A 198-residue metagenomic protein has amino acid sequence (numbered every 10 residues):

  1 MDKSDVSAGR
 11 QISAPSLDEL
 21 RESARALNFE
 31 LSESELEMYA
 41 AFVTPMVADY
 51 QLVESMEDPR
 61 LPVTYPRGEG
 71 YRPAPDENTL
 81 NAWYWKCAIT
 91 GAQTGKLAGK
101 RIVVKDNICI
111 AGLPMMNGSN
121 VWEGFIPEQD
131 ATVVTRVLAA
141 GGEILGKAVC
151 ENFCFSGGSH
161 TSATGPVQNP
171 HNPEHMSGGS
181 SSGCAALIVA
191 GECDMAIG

Functional and structural regions predicted by a protein language model:
M1-D18: Basic/polar N-terminal segments that are highly enriched at the extreme N-terminus, encompassing both cleavable
D18-E19, A140: Short loop/turn microsegments at loop-to-beta-strand junctions
L20-A24: Residue-level signal for cytosolic alpha-helical hairpin/rod architecture
E30-G198: Gly/Ser-rich catalytic/binding loops embedded in alpha/beta enzyme cores
